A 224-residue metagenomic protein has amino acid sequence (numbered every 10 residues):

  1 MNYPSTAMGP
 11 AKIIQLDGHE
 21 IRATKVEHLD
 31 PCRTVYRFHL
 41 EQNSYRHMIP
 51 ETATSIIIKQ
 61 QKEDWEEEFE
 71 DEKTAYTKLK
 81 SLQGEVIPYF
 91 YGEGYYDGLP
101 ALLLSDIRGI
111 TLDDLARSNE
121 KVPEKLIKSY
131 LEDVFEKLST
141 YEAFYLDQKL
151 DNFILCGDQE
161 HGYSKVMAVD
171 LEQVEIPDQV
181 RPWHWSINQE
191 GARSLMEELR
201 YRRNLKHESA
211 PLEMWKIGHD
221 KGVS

Functional and structural regions predicted by a protein language model:
Y3-A23: A short, low-complexity linker immediately N-terminal to eukaryotic Hanks-type protein kinase catalytic domains
D17-K73, T77-K78: ATP-binding glycine-rich loop module of kinase domains
L40, D106, L155-G157: Conserved hydrophobic "DFG−1" position in protein kinase catalytic cores
T54, L99-P100, K165: Residues on conserved beta-strands of the protein kinase catalytic domain
W65-E68, T77-K80, E85-K128: Conserved structural core of kinase catalytic domains
K80, L138-S139: Protein kinase-like catalytic domain
E124-I127, S139-L146, I154-S224: C-lobe/activation-segment region of protein kinase-like
D133-V134: Conserved hydrophobic core/spine positions of the Hanks-type protein kinase catalytic domain
